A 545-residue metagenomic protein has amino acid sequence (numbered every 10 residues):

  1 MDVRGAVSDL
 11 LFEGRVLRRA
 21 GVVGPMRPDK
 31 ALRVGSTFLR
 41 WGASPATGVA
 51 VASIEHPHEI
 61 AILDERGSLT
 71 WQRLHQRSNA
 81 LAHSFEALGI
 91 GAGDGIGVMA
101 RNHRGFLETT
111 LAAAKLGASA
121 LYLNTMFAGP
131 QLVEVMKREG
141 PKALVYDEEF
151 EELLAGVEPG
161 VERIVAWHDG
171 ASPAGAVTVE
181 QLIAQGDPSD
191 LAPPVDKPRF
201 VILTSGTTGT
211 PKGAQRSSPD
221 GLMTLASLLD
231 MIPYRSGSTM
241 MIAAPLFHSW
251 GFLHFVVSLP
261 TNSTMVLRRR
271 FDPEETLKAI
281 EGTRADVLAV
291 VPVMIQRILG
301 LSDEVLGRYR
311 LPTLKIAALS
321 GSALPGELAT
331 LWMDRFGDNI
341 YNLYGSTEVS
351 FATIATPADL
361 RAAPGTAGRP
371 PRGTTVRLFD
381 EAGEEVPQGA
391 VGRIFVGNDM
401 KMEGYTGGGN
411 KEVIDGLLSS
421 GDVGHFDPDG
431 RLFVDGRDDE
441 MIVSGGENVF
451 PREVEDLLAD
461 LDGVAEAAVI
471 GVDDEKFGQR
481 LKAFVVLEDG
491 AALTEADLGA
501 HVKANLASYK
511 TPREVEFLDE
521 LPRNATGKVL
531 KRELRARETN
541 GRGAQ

Functional and structural regions predicted by a protein language model:
M1-L17, L88, L111, K115-A184 (+2 more regions): Structural core segment of the AMP-binding/adenylate-forming
L39-W41, H58-H103, L107-L111, A128-V133: Conserved AMP-binding/adenylate-forming core of the ANL superfamily
T70-Q72, R199-M223: Conserved AMP-binding A3 loop
H75-A80, G213-S236, Q296-L299: Conserved structural elements of the adenylate-forming
F127, V133, L144-E148, K278-I280 (+8 more regions): AMP-binding/adenylate-forming catalytic core of the ANL superfamily
L222-T239, F247-V287, L301: Conserved AMP-binding/adenylation subdomain of ANL enzymes
P260, A285-A289, D303-A363, T375 (+1 more regions): Gly/Ser/Thr-rich phosphate-binding loop
R369-G373, A382-D415, E447-V449: Conserved ATP/PPi-binding loop(s) of AMP-dependent carboxylate-activating enzymes
